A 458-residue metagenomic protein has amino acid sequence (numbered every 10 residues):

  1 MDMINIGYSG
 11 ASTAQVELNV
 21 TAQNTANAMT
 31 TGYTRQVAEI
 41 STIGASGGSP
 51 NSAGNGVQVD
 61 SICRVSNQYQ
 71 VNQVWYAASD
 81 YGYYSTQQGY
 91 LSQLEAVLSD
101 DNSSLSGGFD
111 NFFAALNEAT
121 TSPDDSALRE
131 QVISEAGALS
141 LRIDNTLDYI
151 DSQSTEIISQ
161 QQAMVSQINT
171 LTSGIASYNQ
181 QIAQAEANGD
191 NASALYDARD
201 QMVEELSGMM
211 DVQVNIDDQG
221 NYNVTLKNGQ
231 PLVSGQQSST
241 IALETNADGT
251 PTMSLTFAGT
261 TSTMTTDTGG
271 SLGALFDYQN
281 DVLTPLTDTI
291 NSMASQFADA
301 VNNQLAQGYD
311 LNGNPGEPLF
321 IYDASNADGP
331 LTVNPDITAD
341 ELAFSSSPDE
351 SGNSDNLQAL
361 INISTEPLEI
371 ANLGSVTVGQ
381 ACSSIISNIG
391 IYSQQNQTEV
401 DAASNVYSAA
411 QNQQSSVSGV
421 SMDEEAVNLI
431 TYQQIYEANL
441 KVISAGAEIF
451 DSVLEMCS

Functional and structural regions predicted by a protein language model:
M1-S458: S/T-rich, low-complexity, solvent-exposed segments of bacterial secretion/appendage proteins
